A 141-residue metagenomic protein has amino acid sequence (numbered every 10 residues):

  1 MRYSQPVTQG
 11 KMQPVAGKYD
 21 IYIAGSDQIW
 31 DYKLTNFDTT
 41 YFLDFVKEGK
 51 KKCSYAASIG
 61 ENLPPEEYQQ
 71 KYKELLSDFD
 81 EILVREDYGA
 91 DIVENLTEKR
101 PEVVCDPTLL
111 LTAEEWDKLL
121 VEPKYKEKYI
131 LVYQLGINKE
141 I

Functional and structural regions predicted by a protein language model:
M1-E74: Aromatic- and Gly/Pro-rich donor/ligand-binding loops that form nucleotide- or phosphate-bearing donor binding pockets
G17-I21, D80, K128: Conserved acidic residues
I29, Y88-G89: Alpha-helix capping/helix-boundary segments
E61-E67, L109-P123: Acidic anion/phosphate-binding donor-loop and adjacent secondary structure in glycosyltransferase catalytic cores
F79-E86: A short beta-strand/loop micro-motif in the catalytic core of glycosyltransferases that engages the nucleotide-sugar
A90-T108: Helix-loop-beta element that forms the nucleotide-linked donor phosphate-binding surface in glycosyltransferases
L119-I141: Conserved catalytic-core segment of nucleotide-activated headgroup transferases in glycan assembly
